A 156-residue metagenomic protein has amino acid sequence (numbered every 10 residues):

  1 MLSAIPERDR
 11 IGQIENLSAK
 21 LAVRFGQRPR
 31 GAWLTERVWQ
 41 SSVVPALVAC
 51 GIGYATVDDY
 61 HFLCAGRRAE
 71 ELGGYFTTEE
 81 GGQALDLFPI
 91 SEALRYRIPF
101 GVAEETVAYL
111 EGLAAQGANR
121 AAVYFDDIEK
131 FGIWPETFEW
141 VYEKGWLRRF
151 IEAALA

Functional and structural regions predicted by a protein language model:
M1-G31, R37-P89, A93-Y96, A103-N119 (+1 more regions): Catalytic alpha-helical scaffold of carbohydrate-active enzymes acting on polysaccharides/glycoconjugates
R95, F131-G132: Short acidic, S/G/P-rich loop/turn micro-motifs used as interaction or catalytic elements
F125-F131: Short acidic, glycine-rich surface-loop motifs adjacent to enzyme active sites
I133-Y142: Short, flexible/disordered intra-domain loops and linkers
